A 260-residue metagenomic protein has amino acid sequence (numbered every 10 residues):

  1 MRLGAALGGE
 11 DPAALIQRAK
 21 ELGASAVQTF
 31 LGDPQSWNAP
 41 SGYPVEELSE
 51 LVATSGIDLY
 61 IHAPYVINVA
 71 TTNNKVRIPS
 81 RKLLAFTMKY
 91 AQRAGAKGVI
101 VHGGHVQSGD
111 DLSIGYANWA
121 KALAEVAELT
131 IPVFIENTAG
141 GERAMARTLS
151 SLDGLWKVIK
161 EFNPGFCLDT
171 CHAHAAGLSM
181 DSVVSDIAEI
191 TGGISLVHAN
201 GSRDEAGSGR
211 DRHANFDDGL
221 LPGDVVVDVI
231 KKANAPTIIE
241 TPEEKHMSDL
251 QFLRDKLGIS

Functional and structural regions predicted by a protein language model:
M1-A63, I67-F86, S260: N-terminal pre-domain/capping segments
L3-L7, V27-T29, L59-A63, V99-V101 (+4 more regions): Hydrophobic faces of well-ordered beta-strands that scaffold small-molecule active sites in alpha/beta enzyme cores
A6-E10, F30-P34, P64-N68, G104-V106 (+4 more regions): Active-site beta-loop-alpha junctions enriched in small/polar residues
I16-G23, G42-Y60, F86-G95, A124-T130 (+3 more regions): Acidic (Asp/Glu)-rich catalytic clusters
S41-E47, R77, R81-L84, S113-A120 (+3 more regions): Charged helix-capping and loop-helix junction motifs
T54, V69-F166: Active-site acidic/histidine proton-transfer and metal-coordination neighborhood in alpha/beta enzyme cores
E125-A214: Acidic/histidine-rich catalytic cores of soluble enzymes
H246-S260: C-terminal helical cap(s) of enzyme catalytic domains, especially alpha/beta-barrels
